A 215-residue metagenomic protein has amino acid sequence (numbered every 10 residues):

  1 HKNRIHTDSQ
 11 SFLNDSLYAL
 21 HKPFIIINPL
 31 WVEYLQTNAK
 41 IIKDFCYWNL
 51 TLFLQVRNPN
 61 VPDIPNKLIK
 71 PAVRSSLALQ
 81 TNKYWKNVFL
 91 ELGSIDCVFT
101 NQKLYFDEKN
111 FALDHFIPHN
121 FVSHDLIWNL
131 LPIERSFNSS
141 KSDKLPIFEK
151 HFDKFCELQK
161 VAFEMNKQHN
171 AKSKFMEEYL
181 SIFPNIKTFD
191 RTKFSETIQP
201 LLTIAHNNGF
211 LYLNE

Functional and structural regions predicted by a protein language model:
H1-T81, P146-N166: Mixed-charge, low-complexity interaction segments
R74-W85, L113-H119: Short Cys/His-rich Zn2+-coordinating modules
T81-A112, E134: Short cysteine-rich loop/turn motifs with clustered Cys
N101-P132, K141-K154: Histidine-centered nuclease catalytic patch
N138: Active-site loop ensemble at the mouth of alpha/beta enzyme cores that anchors a bound cofactor
S142, P146-E215: C-terminal structured domain segments
